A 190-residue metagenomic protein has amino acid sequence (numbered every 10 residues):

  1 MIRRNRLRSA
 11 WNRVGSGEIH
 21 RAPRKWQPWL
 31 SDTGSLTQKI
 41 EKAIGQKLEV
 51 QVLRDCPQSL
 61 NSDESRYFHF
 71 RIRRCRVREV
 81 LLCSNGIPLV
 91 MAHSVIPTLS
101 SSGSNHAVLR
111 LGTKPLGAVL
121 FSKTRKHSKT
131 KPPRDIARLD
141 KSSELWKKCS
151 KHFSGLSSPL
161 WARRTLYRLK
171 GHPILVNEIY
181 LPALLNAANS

Functional and structural regions predicted by a protein language model:
M1-V77, L81-C83, I87-S190: N-terminal domain-onset segments
